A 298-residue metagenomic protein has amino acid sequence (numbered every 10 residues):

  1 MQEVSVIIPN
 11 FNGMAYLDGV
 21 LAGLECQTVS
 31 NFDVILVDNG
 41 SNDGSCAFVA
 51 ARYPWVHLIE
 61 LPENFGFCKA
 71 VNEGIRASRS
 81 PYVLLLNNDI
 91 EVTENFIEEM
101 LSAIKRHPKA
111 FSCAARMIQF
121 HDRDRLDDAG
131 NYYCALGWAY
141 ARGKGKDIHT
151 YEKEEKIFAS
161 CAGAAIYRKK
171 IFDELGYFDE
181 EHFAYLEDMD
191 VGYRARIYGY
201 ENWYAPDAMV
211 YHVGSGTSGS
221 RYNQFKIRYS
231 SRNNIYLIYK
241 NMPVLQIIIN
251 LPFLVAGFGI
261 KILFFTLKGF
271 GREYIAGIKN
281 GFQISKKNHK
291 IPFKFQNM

Functional and structural regions predicted by a protein language model:
A22-N31: Short, acidic, metal-binding catalytic loop of nucleotide-sugar glycosyltransferases
G23, D38-A47, E63: A conserved acidic beta->alpha catalytic loop
L61-S78, N88-I90, E99: Glycine-rich, basic loop-to-helix element that forms the pyrophosphate-binding segment of sugar-nucleotide handling
V83: Short aromatic/hydrophobic "clamp" motif used to bind/position activated sugar donors
I90-C134: Conserved donor NDP-sugar-binding/catalytic core segment of glycosyltransferases
R125-D127, W138-Y140, K146-Y167, A184 (+2 more regions): A recurrent flexible, glycine/aromatic-enriched loop bordering the glycosyltransferase active site that acts as
F158-M209: A short, conserved alpha-helix in the catalytic core of glycosyltransferases
Q246-M298: Non-catalytic, C-terminal membrane-associated alpha-helical segments of glycosyltransferases
